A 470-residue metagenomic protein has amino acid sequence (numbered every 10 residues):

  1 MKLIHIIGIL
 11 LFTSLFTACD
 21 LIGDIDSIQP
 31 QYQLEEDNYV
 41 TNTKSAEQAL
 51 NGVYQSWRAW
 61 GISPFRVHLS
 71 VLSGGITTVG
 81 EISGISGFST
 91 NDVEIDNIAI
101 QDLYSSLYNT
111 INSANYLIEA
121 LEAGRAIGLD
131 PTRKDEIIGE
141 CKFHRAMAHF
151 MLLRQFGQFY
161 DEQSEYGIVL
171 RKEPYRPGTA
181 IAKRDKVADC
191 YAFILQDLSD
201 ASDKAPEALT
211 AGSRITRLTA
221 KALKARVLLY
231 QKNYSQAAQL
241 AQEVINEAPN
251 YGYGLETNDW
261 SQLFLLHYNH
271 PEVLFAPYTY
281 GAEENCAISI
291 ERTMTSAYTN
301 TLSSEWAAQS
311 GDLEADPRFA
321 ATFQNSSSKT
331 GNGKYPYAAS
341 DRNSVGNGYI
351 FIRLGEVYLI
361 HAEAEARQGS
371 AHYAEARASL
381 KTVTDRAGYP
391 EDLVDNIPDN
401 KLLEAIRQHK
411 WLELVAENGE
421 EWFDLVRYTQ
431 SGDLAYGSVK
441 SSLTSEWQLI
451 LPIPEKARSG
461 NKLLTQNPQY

Functional and structural regions predicted by a protein language model:
C19-S70, Q262, S459-Y470: Acidic, glycine-rich segments characteristic of secretory precursors and extracytoplasmic regions
Q48, Q236-G355, Y389, D399 (+7 more regions): Hydrophobic-face positions in mid-chain alpha helices that act as interaction patches
L50, I111-A114, Y191, L198 (+3 more regions): Inward-facing hydrophobic residues that define packing positions of alpha-helical scaffold repeats
P64-E81, G157-V169, E207-A287, V394-I397: Short, surface-exposed recognition loops and adjoining beta-strand edges that mediate ligand/DNA contacts, enriched
G84-F156, D185, L198, S202-A208 (+3 more regions): Conserved, well-structured interaction surfaces
Y191, Y234, A371-Y373: TPR-repeat structural position
